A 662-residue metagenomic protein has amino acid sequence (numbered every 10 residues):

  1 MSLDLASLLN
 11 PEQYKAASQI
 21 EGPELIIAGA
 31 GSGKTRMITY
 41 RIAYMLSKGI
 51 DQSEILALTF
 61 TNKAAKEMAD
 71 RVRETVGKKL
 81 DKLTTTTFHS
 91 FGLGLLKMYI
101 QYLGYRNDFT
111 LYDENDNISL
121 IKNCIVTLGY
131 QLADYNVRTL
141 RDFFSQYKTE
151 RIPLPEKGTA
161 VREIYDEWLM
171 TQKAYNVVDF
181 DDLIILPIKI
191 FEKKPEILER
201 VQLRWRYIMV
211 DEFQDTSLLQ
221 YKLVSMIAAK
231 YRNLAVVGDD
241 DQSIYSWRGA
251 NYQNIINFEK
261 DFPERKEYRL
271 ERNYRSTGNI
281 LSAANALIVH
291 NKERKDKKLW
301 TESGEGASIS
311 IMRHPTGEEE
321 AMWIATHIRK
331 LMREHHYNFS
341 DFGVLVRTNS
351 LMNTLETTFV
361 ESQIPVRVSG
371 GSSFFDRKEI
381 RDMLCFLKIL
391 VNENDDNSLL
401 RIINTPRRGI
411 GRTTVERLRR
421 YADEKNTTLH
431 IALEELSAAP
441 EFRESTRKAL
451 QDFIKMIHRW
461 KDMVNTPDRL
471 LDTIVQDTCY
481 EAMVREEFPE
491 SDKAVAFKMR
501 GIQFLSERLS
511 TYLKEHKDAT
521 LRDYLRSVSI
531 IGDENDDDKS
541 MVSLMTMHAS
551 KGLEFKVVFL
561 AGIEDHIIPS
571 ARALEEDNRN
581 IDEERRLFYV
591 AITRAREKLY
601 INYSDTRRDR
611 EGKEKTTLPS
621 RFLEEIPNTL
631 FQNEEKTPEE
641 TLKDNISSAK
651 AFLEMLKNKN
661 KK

Functional and structural regions predicted by a protein language model:
S2-D4, E21-E24, G29-S32, A43-Y207 (+12 more regions): A basic/glycine-biased coupling hinge at the interface between accessory DNA-binding modules
A6-E21, L219: N-terminal pre-P-loop "Q-motif" helix
G22, I50-E54, L80-K82, K230-N233 (+9 more regions): Short glycine-/polar-rich loops that comprise or flank the Walker A/P-loop and associated switch/sensor motifs
I26, A30-I38, I42, I100 (+6 more regions): Helicase P-loop NTPase motor core
S32, V210, Q214-H290, K297-E302 (+2 more regions): Conserved helicase motor core of SF1/SF2 NTP-dependent helicases
T84-T87, D179-D182, L186-P187, M383 (+2 more regions): Conserved two-lobed SF2 helicase motor
M352-I364, R377, L384-T629: Conserved helicase C-terminal RecA-like lobe
T606-K662: Helicase C-terminal subdomain and adjacent C-terminal extension
